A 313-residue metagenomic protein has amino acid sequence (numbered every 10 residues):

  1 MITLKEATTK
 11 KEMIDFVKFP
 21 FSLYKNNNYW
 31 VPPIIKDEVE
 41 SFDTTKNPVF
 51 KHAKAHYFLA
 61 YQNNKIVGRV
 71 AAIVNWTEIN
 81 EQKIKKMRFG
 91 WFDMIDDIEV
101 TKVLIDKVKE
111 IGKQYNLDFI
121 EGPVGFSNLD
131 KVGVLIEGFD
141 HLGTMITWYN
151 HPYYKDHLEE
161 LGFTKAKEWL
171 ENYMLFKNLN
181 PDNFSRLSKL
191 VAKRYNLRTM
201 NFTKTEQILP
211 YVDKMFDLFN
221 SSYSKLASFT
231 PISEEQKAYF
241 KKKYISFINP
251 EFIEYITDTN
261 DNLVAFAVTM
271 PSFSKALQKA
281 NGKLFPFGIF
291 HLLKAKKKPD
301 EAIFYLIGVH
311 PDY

Functional and structural regions predicted by a protein language model:
M1-Y29: Generic start-of-chain signal for non-secretory N-termini
T9, K25, V49-K54, A60-G68 (+2 more regions): Short, solvent-exposed loop/edge-beta patches enriched in aromatic
P20-Q62, V70-N80, N201-F202, E206-V309: A conserved beta-strand-loop-helix scaffold within acyl/acetyltransferase catalytic domains
N80-G162, K167, A280-Y313: Acyl-donor binding region in acyl/amide transferases
F126-N128, K177-L179, T205, P271-S274: Short, solvent-exposed loop/turn segments at secondary-structure junctions
W148-S228: Acyltransferase donor/substrate-recognition loop-hinge adjacent to the catalytic core
